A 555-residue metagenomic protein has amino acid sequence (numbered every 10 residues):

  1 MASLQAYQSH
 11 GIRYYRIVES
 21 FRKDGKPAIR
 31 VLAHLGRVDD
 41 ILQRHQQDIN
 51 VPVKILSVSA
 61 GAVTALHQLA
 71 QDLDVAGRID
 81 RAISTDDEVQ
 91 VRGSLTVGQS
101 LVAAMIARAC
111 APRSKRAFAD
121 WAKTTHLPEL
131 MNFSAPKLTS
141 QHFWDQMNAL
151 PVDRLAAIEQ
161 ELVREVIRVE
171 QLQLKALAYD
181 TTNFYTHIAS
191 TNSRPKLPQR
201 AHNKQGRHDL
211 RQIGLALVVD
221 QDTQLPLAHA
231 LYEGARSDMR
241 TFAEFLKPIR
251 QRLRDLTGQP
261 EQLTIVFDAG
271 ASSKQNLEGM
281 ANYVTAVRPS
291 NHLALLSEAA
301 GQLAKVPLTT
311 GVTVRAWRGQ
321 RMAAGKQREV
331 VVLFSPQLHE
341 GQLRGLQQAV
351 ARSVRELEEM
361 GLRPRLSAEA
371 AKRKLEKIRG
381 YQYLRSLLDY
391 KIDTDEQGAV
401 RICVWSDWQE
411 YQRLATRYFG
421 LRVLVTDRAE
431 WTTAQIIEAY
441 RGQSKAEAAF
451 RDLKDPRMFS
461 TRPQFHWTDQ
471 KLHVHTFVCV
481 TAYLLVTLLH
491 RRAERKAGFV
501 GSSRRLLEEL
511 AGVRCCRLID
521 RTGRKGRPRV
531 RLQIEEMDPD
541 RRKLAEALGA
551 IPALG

Functional and structural regions predicted by a protein language model:
M1-Q99: Conserved glycine(s) in the ABC-transporter nucleotide-binding domain "signature"
S3-R16, D24-A28, I83-G555: Anion-binding and metal-coordination hotspots
